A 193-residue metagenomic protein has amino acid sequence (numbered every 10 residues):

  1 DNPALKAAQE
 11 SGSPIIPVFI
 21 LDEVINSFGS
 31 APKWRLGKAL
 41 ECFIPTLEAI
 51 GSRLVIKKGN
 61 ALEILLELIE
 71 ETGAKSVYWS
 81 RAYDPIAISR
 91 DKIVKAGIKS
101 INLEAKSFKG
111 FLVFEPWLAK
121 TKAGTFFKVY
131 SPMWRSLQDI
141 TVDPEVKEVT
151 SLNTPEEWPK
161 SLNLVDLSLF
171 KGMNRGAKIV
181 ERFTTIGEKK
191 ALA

Functional and structural regions predicted by a protein language model:
D1-E145: Trp/Phe/Arg-rich N-terminal binding region typifying the photolyase-homology
T125-A193: Glycine/tryptophan-enriched, flexible segments
